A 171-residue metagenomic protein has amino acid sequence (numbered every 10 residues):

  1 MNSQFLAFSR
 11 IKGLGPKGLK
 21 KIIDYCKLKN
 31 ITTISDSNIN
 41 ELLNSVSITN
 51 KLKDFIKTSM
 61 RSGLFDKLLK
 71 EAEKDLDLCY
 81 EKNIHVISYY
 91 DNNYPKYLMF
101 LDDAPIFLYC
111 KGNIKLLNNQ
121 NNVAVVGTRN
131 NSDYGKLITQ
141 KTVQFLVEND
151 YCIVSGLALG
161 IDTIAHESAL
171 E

Functional and structural regions predicted by a protein language model:
M1-Y90: Short, small/acidic-rich helices and loops at N termini and domain boundaries of DNA replication/processing enzymes
I87, N93-E171: Glycine-rich beta-alpha loop segments
